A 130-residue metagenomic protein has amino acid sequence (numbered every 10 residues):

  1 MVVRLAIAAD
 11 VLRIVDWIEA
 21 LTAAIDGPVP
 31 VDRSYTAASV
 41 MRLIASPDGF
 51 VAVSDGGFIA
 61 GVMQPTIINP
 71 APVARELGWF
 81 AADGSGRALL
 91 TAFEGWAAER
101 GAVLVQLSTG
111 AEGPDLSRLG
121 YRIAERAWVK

Functional and structural regions predicted by a protein language model:
M1-D32: Short amphipathic alpha-helix that is part of the acyltransferase structural core
S39-V53: A short helix-loop-beta-strand connector motif used in the catalytic cores of GNAT acetyltransferases and, in some
V53-Q64: Conserved beta-strand in the GNAT
P65-E76: A conserved beta-turn-beta hairpin within the catalytic core of GNAT-like acetyltransferases that forms part
A74-G86: A short, internal acetyl-CoA/4′-phosphopantetheine-binding micro-motif in the GNAT/acyltransferase core
G84-A97: Conserved acetyl-CoA-binding loop-helix of GNAT-fold acetyltransferases
R100-T109: Conserved GNAT acetyl-CoA-binding A-motif
S108-G110, R122-K130: Conserved catalytic-core motifs of GNAT/GCN5-like acyltransferases
